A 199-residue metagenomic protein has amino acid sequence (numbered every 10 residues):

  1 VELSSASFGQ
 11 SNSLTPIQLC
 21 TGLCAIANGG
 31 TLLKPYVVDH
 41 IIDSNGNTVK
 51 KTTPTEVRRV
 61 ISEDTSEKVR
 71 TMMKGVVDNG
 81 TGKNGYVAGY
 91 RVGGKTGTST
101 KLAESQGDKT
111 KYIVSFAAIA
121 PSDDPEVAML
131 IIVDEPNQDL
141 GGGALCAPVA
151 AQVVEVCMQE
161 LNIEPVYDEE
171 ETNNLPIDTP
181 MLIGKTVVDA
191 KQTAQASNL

Functional and structural regions predicted by a protein language model:
V1-E56, M73-N162: Active-site beta-strand/loop architecture of penicillin-binding DD-peptidases
P54-R58, L175-I177: A short beta-alpha structural unit
R59-V60, T193: Short, conserved, surface-exposed binding loops centered on an aromatic residue
S66: Extended, non-catalytic substrate-recognition/exosite surfaces adjacent to catalytic cores, especially in enzymes
E164-L199: Glycine-rich loop/hinge motif
